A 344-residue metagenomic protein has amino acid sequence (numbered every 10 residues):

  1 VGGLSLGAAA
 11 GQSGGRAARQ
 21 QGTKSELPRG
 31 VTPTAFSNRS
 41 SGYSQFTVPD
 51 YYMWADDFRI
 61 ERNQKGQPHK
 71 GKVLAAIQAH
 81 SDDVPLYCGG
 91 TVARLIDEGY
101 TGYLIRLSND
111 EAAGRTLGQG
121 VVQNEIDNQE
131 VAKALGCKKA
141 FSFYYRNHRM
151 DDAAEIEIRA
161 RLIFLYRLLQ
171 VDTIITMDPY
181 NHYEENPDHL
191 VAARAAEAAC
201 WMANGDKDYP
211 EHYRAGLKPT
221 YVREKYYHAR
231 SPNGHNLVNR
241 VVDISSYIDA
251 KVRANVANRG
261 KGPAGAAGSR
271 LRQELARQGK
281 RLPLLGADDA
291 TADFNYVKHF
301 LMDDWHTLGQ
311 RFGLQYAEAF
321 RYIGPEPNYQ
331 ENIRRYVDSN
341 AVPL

Functional and structural regions predicted by a protein language model:
V1-G14: N-terminal export signals
G11-G22, R29: Cleaved targeting-peptide boundary
A17-Q21, E224, V238: Short, charge-rich patches within N-terminal targeting peptides
G22, E26-L169, N340: Active-site rim/loop-helix segments in enzyme catalytic domains that contact anionic ligands
P28-G30, F36-K70, G205-K218, P232-L344: C-terminal accessory domains and tails appended to enzymatic cores
A76, R106, S142-Y144, T176 (+3 more regions): Structural signal for conserved beta-strand scaffold positions within catalytic alpha/beta enzyme cores
Y103, A140-H228: Internal alpha/beta domain cores that form substrate/cofactor-binding pockets in large enzymes and binding proteins
I126-E130, A193-A198, D249, R253: Residues on a specific face of well-ordered alpha-helices
